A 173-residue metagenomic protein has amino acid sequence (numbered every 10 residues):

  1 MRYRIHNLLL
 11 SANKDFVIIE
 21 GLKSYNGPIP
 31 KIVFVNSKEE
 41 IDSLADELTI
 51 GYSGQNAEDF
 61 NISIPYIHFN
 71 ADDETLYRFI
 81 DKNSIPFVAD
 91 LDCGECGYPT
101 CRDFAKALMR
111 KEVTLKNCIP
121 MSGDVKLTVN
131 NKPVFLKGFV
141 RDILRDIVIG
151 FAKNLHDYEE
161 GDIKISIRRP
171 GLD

Functional and structural regions predicted by a protein language model:
M1-I32, L108, V134, R141-D142 (+1 more regions): ATP-dependent carboxylate-amine ligase catalytic core
Y3-L10, L22-S84: Conserved catalytic-core segment of NTP-binding enzymes
E20-L22, V35-S37, Y52-N56, C96 (+4 more regions): Fold-independent oxyanion-binding glycine-rich loops and adjacent beta-strand/coil segments at enzyme active sites
R78-F87, F104-L108: Short, intrinsically disordered, charge-biased short linear motifs at domain edges
F87-C93, D124-N131: Disulfide-bonded cysteine-rich modules in secreted/extracellular proteins, activating on the conserved Cys frameworks
D90-A107, I119-P120: Local cysteine-cluster metal-coordination motifs and their immediate loop/turn environment, predominantly Fe-S cluster
F104-V113, N130-N131: Short cysteine/histidine-rich zinc-coordinating motifs and their immediately flanking basic loops
K126-T128, P133-F135, D146-L155, S166-D173: SAM-dependent transferase fold signal centered on methyltransferase-like domains, encompassing both Class I
